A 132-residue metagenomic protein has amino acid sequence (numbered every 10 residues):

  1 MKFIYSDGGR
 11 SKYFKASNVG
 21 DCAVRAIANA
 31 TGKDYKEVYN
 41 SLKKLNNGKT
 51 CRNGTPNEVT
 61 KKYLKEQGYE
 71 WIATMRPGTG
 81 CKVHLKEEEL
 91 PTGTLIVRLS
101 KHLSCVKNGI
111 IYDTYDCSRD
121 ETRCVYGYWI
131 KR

Functional and structural regions predicted by a protein language model:
M1-R52, N57-G68: Active-site nucleophile-adjacent alpha helix/oxyanion-hole segment immediately C-terminal to the catalytic cysteine
K12-Y13, H84, K131: Intrinsically disordered, low-complexity, compositionally biased regions/tails
N46-K101, K107-D116: Conserved active-site-adjacent core of cysteine acyl-enzyme catalytic domains
D113-R132: Noncatalytic regulatory segments and standalone regulatory/sensor domains
